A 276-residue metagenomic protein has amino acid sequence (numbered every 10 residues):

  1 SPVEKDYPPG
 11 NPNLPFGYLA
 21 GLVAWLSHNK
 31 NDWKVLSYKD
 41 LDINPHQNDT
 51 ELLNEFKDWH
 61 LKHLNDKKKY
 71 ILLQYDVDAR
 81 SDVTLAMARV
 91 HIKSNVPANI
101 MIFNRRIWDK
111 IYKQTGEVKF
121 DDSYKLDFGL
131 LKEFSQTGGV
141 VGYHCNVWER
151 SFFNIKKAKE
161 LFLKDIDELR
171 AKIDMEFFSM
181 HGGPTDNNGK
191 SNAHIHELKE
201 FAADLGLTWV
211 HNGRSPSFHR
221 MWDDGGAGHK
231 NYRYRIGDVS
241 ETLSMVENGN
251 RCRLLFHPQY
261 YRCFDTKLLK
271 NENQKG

Functional and structural regions predicted by a protein language model:
S1-K5, G10-Y18, Q114, E197-E200 (+3 more regions): Alpha-helical membrane-targeting segments
E4-S27, N31-T137, E149: Active-site beta->alpha N-cap acidic-glycine motif
W33, L53, H219-G276: Catalytic grooves of carbohydrate-active enzymes
K39-N44, C145, G213, P258: Residues at the C-termini of beta-strands that transition into short coil/loop
I71-Y75, A98-I100, V141-H144, E176-F178 (+1 more regions): Hydrophobic faces of well-ordered beta-strands that scaffold small-molecule active sites in alpha/beta enzyme cores
A79, N104-R106, V147-E149, G182-D186 (+1 more regions): Active-site-proximal loop/turn and secondary-structure-junction residues that shape catalytic pockets, frequently
V83-A86, K110-Q114, F153-N154, N188-A193 (+1 more regions): A short acidic (Asp/Glu
V118, N146-N248: Catalytic domains of cell-wall/extracellular-matrix polysaccharide-remodeling enzymes, centered on de-N-acetylation
